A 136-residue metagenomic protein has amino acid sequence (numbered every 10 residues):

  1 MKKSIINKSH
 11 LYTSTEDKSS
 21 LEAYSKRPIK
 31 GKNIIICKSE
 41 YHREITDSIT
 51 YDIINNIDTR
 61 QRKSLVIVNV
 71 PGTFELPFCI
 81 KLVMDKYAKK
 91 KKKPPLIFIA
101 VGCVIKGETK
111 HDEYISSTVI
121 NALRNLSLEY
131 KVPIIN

Functional and structural regions predicted by a protein language model:
M1-K30: N-terminal amphipathic/basic leader segments beginning at the initiator methionine
S4-I5, H111-N136: C-terminal binding/interaction regions
Y24-N69: Glycine-rich phosphate/diphosphate-binding loop of Rossmann-like nucleotide-binding domains
S48-I49, F78, Y114: Generic recognition of short, well-ordered alpha-helical segments
I54-K93: Active-site rim loops that border cofactor/substrate pockets in soluble metabolic enzymes
P95-V101: Periplasmic-binding protein-like
G102-E108: Short glycine-rich anion-binding loops that position phosphate/pyrophosphate groups of nucleotides and phosphorylated
